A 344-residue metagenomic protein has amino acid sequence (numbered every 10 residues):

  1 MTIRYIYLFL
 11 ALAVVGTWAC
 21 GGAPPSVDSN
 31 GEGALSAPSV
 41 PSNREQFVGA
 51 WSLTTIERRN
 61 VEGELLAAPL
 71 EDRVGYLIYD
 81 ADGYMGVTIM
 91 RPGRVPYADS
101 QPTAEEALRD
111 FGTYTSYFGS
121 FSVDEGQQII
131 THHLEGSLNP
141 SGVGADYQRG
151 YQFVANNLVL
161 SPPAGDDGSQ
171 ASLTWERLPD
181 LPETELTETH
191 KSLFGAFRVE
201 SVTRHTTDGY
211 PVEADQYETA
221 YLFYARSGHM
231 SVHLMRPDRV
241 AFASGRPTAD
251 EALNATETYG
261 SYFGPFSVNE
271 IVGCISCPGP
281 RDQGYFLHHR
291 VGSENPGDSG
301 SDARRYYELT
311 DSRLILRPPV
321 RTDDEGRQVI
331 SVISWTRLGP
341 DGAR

Functional and structural regions predicted by a protein language model:
M1-L8: Bacterial N-terminal signal peptides that target proteins for export
L8-T17: Bacterial N-terminal signal peptides
V27-R344: Lipid interaction determinants
